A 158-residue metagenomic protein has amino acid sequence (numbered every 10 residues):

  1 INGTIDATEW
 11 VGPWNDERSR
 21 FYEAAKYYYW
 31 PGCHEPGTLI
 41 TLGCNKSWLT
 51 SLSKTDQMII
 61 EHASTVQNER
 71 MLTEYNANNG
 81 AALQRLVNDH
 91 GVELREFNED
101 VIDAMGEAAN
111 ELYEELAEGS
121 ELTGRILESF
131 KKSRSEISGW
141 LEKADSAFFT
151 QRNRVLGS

Functional and structural regions predicted by a protein language model:
I1-S158: N-terminal secretory/targeting leader peptides
